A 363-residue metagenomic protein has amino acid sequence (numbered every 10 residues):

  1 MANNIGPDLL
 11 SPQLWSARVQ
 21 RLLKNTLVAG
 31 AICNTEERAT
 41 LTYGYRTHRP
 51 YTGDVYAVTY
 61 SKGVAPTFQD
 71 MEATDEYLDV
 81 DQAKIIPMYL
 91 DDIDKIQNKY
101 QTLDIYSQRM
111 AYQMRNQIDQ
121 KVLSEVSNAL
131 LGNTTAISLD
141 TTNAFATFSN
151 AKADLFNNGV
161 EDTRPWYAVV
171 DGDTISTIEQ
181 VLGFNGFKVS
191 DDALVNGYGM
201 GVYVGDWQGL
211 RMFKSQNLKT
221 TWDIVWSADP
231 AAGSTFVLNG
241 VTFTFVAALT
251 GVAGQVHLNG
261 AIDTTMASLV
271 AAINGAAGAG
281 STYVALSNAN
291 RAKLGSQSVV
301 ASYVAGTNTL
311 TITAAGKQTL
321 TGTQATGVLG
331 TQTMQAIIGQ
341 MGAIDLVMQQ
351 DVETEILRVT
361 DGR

Functional and structural regions predicted by a protein language model:
M1-E76, V80: N-terminal "assembly arms/tails" that initiate or stabilize quaternary assembly in self-assembling proteins
C33-R38, G132-A151, N157-G159, W226 (+2 more regions): Surface-exposed ligand/attachment interfaces on beta-rich extracellular proteins
R49, A73-T135, D140-N143, N157-G172 (+5 more regions): Long, contiguous amphipathic alpha-helices that act as assembly "spine/axial" helices in icosahedral shell and virion
Y51, V170-G172, K214, G240 (+1 more regions): Flexible glycine-/small-residue-rich
A57-Y60, N98, T177-Q180: Short helix/loop capping segments that flank catalytic or ligand/cofactor-binding pockets
L130-Q208, Y283-V284, A289-A292, V304-T319: Extended, solvent-exposed, turn-rich assembly/linker loops in the middle of proteins
V170-G172, S190, L194-T220, G330-R363: Internal mixed-charge
T221-Q332: Extended, beta-strand-rich, solvent-exposed assembly scaffolds of outer structural proteins
